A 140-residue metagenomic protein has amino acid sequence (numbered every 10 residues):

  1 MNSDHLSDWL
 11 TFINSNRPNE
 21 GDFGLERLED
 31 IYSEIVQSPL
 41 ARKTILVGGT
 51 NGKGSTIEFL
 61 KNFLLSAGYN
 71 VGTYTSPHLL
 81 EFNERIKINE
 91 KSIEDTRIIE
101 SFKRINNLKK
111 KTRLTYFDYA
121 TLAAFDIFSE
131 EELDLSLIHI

Functional and structural regions predicted by a protein language model:
M1-G49, T56-E58, N62-Y69, Y74: Short functional linear segments
L25, E29-S33, Q37-L40, S66-I138: ATP-dependent carboxylate-amine ligase catalytic core
G49-T50, L114: A generic secondary-structure micro-motif detector that highlights 1-2 residue hydrophobic/ambivalent hotspots embedded
K53, H139: Histidine-centered divalent metal-coordination motifs
